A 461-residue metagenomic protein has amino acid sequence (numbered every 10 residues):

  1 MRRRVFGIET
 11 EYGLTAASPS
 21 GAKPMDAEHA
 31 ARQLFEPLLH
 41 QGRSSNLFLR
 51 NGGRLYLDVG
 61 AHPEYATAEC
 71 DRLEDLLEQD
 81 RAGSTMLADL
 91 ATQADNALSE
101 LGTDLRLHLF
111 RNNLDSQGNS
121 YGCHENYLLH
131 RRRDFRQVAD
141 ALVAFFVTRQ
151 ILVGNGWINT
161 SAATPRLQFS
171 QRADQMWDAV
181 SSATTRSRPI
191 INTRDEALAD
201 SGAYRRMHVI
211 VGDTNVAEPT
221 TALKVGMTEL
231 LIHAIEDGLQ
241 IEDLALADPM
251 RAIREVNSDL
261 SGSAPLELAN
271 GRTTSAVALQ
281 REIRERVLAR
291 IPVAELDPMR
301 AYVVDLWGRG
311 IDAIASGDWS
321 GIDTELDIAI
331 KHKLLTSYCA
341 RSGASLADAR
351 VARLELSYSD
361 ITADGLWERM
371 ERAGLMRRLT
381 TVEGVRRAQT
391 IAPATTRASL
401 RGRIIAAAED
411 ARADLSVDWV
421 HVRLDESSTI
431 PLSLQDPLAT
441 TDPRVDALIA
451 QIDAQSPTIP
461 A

Functional and structural regions predicted by a protein language model:
M1-F110, N119, D140-N159, D174 (+2 more regions): Terminal catalytic/cofactor-binding subdomain
A17, H130-R132: Short coil/turn motifs at secondary-structure junctions
N112-H130: Histidine-centered divalent-metal-coordination microenvironment in nucleic-acid enzymes
H130, R166-F169, D174-D178: Extended, Lys/Arg-enriched charged tracts that mediate electrostatic binding to polyanionic substrates
D134-R136: A short alpha->loop->secondary-structure connector
N159-A162, S170: C-terminal, beta-strand-rich globular interaction domains
